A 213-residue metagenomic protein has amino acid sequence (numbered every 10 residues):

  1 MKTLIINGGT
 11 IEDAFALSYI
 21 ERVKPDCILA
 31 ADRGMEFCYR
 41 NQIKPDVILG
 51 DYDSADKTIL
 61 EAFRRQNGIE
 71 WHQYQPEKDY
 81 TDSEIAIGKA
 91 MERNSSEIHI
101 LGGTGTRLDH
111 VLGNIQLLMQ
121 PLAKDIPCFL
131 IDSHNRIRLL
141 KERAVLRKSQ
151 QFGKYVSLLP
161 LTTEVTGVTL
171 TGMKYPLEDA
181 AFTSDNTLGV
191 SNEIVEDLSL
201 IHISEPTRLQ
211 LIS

Functional and structural regions predicted by a protein language model:
M1-A62: N-terminal beta-strand-loop-alpha-helix module at the start of alpha/beta ligand-binding or catalytic domains
I6, L29-D32, G50, H72-Q73 (+2 more regions): General beta-strand structural signal in soluble alpha/beta enzymes
E70-E92: Short phosphate-binding loop-to-helix
G105, D109-M119: Short Gly/Thr/Asp-enriched flexible loops that form oxyanion-binding sites at enzyme active sites
M119-Q151: Class I SAM-dependent methyltransferase SAM-binding "motif I" and its flanking Rossmann-like core
G167-E196: A conserved acidic, glycine/proline-rich C-terminal tail/linker
H202-S213: Single conserved hydrophobic/aromatic residue that forms the stacking wall/gate of nucleotide- or nucleobase-binding
